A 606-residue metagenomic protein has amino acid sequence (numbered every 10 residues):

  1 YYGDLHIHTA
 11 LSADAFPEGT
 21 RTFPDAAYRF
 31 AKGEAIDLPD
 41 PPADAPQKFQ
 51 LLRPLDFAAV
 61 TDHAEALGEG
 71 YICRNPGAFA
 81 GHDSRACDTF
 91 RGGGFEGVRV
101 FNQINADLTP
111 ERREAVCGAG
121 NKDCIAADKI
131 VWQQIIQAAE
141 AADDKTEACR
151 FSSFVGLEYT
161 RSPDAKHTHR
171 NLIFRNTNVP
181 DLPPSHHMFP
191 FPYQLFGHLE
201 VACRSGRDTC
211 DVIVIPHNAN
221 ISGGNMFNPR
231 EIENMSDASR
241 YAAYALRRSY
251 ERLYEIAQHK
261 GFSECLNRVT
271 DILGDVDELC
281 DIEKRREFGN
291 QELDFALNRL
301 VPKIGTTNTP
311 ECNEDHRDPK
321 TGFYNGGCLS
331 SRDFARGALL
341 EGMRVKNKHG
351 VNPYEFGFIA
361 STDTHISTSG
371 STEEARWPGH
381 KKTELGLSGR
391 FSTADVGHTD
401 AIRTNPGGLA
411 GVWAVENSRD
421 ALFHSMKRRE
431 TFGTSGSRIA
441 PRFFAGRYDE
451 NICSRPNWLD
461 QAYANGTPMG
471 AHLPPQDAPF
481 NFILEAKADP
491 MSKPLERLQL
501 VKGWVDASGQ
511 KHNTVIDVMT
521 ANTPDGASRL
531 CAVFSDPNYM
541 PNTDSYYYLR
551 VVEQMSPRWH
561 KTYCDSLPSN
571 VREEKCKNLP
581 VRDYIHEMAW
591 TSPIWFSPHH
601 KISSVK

Functional and structural regions predicted by a protein language model:
Y1-K606: Extended, charged catalytic domains and RNA/DNA-binding interfaces, predominantly in divalent-metal-using enzymes
